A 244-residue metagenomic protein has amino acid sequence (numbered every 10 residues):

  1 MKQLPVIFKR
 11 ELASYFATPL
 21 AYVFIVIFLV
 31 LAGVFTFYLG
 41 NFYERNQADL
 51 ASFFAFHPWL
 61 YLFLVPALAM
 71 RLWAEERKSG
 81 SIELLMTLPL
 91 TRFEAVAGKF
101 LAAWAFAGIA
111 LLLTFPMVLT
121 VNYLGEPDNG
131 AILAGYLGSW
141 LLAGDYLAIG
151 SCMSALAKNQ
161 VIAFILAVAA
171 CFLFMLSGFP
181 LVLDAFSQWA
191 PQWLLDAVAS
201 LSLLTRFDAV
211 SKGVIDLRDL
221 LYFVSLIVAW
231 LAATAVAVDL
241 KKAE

Functional and structural regions predicted by a protein language model:
M1-Y22: Aromatic- and glycine-rich beta-strand/loop motifs that create alpha-glucan
F35-F37, E44-Q47, L60, A102-I162: Secretory targeting signals
D49, L68-M86, F100: Transmembrane helix boundary and interhelical loop/hinge segments in multi-pass membrane proteins
F54-E75: Long, hydrophobic alpha-helical segments
V65-A69, M117, A148-I149, A233-T234: Hydrophobic/aromatic residues in alpha-helical transmembrane segments
A157-V210: Transmembrane helix segments
D208-E244: Alpha-helical transmembrane segments of multi-pass membrane transporters/translocases
